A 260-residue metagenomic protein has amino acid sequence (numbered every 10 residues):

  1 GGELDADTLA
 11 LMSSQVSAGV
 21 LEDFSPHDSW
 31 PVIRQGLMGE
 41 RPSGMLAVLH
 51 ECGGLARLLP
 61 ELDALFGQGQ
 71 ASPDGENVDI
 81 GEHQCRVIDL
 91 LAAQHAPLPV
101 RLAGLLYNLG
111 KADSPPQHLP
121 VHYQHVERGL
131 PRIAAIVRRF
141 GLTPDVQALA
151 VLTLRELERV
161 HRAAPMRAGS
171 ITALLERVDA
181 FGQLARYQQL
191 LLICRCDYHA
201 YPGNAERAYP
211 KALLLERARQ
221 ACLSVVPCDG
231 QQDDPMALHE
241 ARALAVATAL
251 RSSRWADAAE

Functional and structural regions predicted by a protein language model:
G1-L102, L109-P120, Q124, R128-L142 (+1 more regions): Glycine- and charge-enriched loop/helix tracts that form the active or gating conduit in phosphate/cation-handling
R86, L90-E260: C-terminal subdomains that position terminal phosphate/3'-OH groups for nucleotidyl transfer/ligation, primarily on
